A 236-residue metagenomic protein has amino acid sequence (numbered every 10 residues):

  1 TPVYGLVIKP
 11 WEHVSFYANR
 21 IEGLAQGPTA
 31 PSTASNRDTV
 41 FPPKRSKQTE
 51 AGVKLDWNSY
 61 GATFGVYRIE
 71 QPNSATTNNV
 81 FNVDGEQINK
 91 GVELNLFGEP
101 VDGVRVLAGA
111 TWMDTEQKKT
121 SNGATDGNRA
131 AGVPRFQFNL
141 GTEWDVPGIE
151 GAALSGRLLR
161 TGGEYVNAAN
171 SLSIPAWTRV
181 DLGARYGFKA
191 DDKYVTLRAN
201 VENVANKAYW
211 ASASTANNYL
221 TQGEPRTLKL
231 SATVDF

Functional and structural regions predicted by a protein language model:
T1-K9, H13-G23, E50-K54, T63-I69 (+5 more regions): Outer-envelope exported proteins of Gram-negative bacteria
L6, R37-P43, G52, V80-D84 (+6 more regions): Outer-membrane beta-barrel proteins
I8-E50, G61-D84, S121, L159-A169 (+1 more regions): Surface-exposed extracellular loop regions of Gram-negative outer-membrane beta-barrel proteins, predominantly
A18, T49, E99, A131-F236: Conserved C-terminal beta-signal and adjacent last beta-strands/turns of outer-membrane beta-barrel proteins
G61, R68-E70, N82-A168, T233: Gram-negative outer-membrane beta-barrel transporters
